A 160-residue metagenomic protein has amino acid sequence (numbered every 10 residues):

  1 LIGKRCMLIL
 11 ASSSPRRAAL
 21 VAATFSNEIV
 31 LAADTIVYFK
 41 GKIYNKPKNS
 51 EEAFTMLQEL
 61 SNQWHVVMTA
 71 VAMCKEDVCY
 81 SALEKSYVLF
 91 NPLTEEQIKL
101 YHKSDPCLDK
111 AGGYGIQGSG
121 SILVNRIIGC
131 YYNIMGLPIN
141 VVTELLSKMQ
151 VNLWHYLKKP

Functional and structural regions predicted by a protein language model:
G3-I9, A22-P160: Anionic-ligand binding patches
S12: N-terminal, positively charged regions that mediate nucleic acid binding
R16-A19: Short, glycine/polar-rich helix-capping loops at beta-to-alpha or helix-loop-helix junctions that flank or form
